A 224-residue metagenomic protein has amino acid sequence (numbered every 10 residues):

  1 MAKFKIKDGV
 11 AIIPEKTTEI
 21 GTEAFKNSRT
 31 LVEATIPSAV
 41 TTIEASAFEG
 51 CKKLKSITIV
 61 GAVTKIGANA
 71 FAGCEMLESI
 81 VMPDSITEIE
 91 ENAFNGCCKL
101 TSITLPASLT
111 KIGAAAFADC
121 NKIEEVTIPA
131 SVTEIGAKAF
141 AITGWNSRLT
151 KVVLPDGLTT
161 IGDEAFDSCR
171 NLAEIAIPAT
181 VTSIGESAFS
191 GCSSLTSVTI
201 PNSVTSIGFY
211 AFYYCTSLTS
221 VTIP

Functional and structural regions predicted by a protein language model:
A2-E19, R29-T42, K52-K65, E75-E88 (+6 more regions): Structural signature of tandem-repeat unit edges
F140-G144: Short regulatory "switch" loops immediately downstream of catalytic or recognition motifs within protein catalytic
